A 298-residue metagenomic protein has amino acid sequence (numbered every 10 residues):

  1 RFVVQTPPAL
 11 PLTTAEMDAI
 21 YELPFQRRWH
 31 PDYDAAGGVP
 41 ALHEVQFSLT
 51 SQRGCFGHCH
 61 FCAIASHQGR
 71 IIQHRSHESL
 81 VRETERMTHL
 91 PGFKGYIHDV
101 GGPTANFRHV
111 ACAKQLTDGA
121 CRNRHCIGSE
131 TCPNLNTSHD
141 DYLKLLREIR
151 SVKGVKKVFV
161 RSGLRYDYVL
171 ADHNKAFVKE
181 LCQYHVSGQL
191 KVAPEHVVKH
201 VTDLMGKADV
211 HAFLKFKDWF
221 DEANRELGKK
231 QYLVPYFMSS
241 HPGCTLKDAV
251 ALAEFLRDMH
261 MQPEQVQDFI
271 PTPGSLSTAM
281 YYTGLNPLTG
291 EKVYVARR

Functional and structural regions predicted by a protein language model:
R1-A9, K247, Q262-P263, D268-R298: C-terminal accessory regions of radical SAM enzymes
R1-V45: Flexible, acidic/Gly-rich N-terminal and inter-domain linker regions that tether and position cofactor-handling modules
F2-V3, P31-D34, E44-L49, H60-I71 (+3 more regions): Glycine- and acidic
I20, C55, L80, V192 (+1 more regions): Conserved, mostly hydrophobic/aromatic
D34-A63, F93-Y96, I270: N-terminal pre-triad scaffold of radical SAM enzymes
S48-H60, R70-S79, E83, M87 (+1 more regions): Cysteine-centered iron-sulfur cluster-binding motifs in ferredoxin-type domains/subunits of redox enzymes
R86-V234, M238-P242: Conserved SAM/AdoMet-binding glycine-rich loop
F177, H241-R257: Catalytic cores of alpha/beta
